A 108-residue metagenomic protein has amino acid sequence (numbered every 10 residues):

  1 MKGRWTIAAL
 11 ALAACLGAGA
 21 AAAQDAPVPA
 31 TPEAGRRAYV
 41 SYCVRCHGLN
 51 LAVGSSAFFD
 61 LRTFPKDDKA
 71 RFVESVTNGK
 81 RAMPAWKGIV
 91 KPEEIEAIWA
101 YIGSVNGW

Functional and structural regions predicted by a protein language model:
M1-A9: Bacterial N-terminal signal peptides that target proteins for export
G3, G17-G19: Residue-identity detector for glycine
A8-G17: Bacterial N-terminal signal peptides
G19-A38: Electrostatic cytochrome c docking/interface patches
V28, P65, K91: Short, conserved glycine- and acidic-residue-centered signature motifs in active-site or ligand-binding loops
P32-R36, G48-T77: Gly/Gly-Pro-rich "capping" loops immediately C-terminal to redox-active cysteine motifs in periplasmic/lumenal
C43-C46: Short cysteine clusters
G54-R62, T77-W108: Axial heme c-ligation environment in periplasmic c-type cytochrome domains
